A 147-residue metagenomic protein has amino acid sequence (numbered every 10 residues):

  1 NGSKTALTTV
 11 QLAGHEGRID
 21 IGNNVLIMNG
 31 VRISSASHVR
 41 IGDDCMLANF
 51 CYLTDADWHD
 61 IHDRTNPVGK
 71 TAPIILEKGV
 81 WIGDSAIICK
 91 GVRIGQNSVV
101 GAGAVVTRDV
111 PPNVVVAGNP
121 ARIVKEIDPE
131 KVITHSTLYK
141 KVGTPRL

Functional and structural regions predicted by a protein language model:
N1-V92, I127-D128, I133-T134: Flexible, glycine/small-residue-enriched loop-and-beta-strand segment within the central core of proteins
M46, S98-V99: Short alpha-helix at the nucleotide-sugar/activated-sugar donor binding site of glycosyltransferases and closely
G79, N97, V114: Catalytic-loop signature of eukaryotic-like protein kinases
R93-G95, V110: Extended beta-solenoid/beta-helix repeat architectures
V99-G101, V105: A generic "structured core" feature
P112-V116, P120-S136: Conserved beta-strand-loop-alpha-helix hinge in the C-terminal portion of ABC ATPase nucleotide-binding domains
I133-L147: Acidic/histidine-enriched, glycine/proline-rich intrinsically disordered or flexible terminal extensions
